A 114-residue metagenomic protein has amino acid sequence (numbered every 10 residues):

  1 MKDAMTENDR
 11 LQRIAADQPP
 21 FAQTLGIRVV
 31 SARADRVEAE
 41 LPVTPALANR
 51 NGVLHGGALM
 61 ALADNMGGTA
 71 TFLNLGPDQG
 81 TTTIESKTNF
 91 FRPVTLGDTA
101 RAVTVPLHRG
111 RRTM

Functional and structural regions predicted by a protein language model:
M1-M114: Terminal targeting signals and extreme-terminal segments of soluble enzymes
